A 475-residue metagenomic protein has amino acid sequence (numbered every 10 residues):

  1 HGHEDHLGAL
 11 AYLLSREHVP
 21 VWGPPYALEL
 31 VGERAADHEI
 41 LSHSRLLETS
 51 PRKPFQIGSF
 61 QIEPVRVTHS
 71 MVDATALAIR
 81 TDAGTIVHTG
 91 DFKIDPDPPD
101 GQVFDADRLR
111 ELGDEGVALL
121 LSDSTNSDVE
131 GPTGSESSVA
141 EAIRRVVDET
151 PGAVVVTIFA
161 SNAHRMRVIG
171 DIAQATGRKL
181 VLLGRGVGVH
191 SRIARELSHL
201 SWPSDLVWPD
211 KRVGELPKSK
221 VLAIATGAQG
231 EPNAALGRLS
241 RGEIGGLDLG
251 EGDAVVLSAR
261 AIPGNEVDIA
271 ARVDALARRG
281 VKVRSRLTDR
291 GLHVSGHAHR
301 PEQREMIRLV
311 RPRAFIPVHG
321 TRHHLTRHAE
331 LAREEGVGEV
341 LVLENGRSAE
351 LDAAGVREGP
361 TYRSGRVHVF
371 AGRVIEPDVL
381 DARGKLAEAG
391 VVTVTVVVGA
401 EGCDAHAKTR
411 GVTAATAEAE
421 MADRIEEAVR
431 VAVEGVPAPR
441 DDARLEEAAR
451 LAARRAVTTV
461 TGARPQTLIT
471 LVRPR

Functional and structural regions predicted by a protein language model:
H1-H6, H69, H88, L292-R300 (+1 more regions): Histidine-centered active-site/metal-ligand motif
H3-L216, A234-D248, V267-A270: His/Asp/Glu-rich metal-coordinating catalytic cores of metallo-dependent phosphodiesterases/hydrolases acting on
P20-V21, I316-P317, L468-L471: Short glycine-rich phosphate-binding loop at a beta-alpha junction
A35, A332, V457: Conserved hydrophobic residues forming the short capping helix/wall of the S-adenosyl-L-methionine
S44-L46, I62, V283, V340 (+1 more regions): Generic structural signal for residues in well-ordered beta-strands
D128-T288, L292, A298-A438, E446 (+1 more regions): Hard-cation-handling environments
R440-R475: C-terminal tails and terminal domains of large nucleic-acid-associated and other macromolecular-machine proteins
